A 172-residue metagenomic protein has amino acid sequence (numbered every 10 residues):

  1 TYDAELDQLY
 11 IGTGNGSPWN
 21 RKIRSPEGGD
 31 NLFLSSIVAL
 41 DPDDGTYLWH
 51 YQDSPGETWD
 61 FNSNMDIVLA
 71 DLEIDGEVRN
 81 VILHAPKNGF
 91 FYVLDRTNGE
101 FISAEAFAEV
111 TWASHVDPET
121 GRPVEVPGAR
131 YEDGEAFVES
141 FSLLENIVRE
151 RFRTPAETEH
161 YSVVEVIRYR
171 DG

Functional and structural regions predicted by a protein language model:
T1-G172: Beta-sheet-rich non-transmembrane sensory/scaffold domains
